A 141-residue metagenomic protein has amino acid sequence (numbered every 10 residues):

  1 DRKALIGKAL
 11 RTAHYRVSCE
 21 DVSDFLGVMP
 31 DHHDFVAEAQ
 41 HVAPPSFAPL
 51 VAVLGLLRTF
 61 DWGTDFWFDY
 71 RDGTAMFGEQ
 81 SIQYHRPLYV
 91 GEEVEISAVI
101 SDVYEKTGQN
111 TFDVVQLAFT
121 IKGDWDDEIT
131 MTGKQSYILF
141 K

Functional and structural regions predicted by a protein language model:
D1, R86-K141: HotDog/MaoC-like acyl-thioester-processing domains
D1-E79: Hot-dog-fold acyl-thioester-processing enzymes
H14-R16, S81-Q83, S136-I138: Generic structural detector for well-ordered beta-strands
T74-G91: Low-complexity, Ser/Thr/Pro-rich intrinsically disordered segments found in N-terminal tails, propeptides, targeting
